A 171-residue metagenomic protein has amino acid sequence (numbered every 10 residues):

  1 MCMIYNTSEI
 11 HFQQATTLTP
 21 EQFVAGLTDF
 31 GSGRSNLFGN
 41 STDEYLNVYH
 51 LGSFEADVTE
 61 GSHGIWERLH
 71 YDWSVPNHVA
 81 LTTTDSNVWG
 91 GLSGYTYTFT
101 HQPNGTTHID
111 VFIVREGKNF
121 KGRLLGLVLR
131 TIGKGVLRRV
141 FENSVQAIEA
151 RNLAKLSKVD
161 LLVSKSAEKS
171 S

Functional and structural regions predicted by a protein language model:
M1-S53, S171: Hydrophobic ligand-binding cavity/cleft-lining segments
T7-H11, G64-L69, G90-T96: Short, surface-exposed coil-to-beta transition loops
E9-I10, F54-E55, A80-T82, S93-T98: Short structured motifs
T16-E21, L51, D72-P76, T98-H108: A short, structured loop/turn motif at beta-sheet edges
F23-L27, Y71, L81, I109-V111 (+1 more regions): Hydrophobic pocket/interface hotspot
S35, T42-V88, N143, A147 (+1 more regions): Glycine-rich portal/gate segments that line the openings of hydrophobic small-molecule binding cavities
T84-E142: Beta-strand/loop substructures that line and gate deep hydrophobic ligand-binding cavities in soluble
L156-S171: Charge-rich (especially acidic), low-complexity segments
